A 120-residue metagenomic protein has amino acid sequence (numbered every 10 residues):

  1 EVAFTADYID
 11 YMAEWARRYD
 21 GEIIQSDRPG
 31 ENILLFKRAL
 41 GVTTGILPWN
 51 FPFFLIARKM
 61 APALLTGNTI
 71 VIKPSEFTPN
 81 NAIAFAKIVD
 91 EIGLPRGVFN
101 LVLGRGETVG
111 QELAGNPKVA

Functional and structural regions predicted by a protein language model:
E1-T5: Hydrophobic packing residues in well-ordered alpha-helices of helical domains and bundles
Y8-Y11, D20-A120: Rossmann-like NAD(P) dinucleotide-binding subdomain of oxidoreductase/dehydrogenase enzymes
